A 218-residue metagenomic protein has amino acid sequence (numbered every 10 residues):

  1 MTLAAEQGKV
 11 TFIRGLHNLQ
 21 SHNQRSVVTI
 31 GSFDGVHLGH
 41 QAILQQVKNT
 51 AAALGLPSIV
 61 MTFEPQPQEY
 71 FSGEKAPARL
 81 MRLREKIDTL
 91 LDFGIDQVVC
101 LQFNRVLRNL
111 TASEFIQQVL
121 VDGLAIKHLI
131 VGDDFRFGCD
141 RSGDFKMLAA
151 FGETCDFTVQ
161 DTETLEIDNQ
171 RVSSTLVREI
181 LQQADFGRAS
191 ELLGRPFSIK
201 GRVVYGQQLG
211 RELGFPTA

Functional and structural regions predicted by a protein language model:
M1-S26: Positively charged, low-complexity intrinsically disordered leader regions
N18-S21, R105-R108, E166-Q170: A short acidic, often aromatic-flanked loop/helix-cap motif at beta-alpha or helix-coil junctions that lines enzyme
L19-R82: N-terminal catalytic cores of NTP/NDP-binding nucleotidyl/phosphoryl-transfer enzymes
P57, D96, T158: Residue-level detector of anion-binding/catalytic polar loops
P65, C100-N104, D161-D168: A short, structured active-site edge motif that brings together acidic residues
E69-D133, F137-C155: N-terminal Rossmann-like or analogous alpha/beta NTP/dinucleotide-binding catalytic cores that position adenine
Q117, V121-A218: Active-site cores that bind ATP or allylic diphosphates and position pyrophosphate for catalysis
